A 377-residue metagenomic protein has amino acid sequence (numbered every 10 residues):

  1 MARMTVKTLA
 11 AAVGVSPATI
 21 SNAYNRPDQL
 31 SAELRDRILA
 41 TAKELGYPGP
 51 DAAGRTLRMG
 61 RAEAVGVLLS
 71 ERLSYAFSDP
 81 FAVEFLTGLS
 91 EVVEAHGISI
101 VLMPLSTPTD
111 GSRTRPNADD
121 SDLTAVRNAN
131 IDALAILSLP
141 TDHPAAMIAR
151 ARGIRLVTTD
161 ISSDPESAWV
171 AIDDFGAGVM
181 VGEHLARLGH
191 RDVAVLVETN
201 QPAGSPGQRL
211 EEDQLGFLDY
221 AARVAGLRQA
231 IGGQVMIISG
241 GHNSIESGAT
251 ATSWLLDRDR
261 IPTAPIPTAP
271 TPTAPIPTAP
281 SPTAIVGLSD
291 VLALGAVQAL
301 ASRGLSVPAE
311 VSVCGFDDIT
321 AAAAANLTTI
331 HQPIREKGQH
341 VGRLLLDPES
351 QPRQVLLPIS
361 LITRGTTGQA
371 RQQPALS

Functional and structural regions predicted by a protein language model:
M1-A64, R371, S377: N-terminal helix-turn-helix DNA-binding module of bacterial transcription factors
A10, I136, G287-L288: Short beta-strand scaffold positions
D36, P48-L123, N130-A133, R228: Amphipathic helical "hinge" segments at domain boundaries
R72-E84, L102-N117, P140, V170-M180 (+4 more regions): Hinge/beta->alpha junction and helix N-cap segments in small-molecule ligand-binding domains
P108-S121, P202, D257-T283: Intrinsically disordered, low-complexity terminal tails and inter-domain linkers enriched for S/T/G/P/D/E
L137-G176, Q201-A203, V291, D317-L327: Flexible loop/hinge segments that line or gate small-molecule binding clefts
A249, R258-T268, S281-S377: Flexible loop/turn connectors
